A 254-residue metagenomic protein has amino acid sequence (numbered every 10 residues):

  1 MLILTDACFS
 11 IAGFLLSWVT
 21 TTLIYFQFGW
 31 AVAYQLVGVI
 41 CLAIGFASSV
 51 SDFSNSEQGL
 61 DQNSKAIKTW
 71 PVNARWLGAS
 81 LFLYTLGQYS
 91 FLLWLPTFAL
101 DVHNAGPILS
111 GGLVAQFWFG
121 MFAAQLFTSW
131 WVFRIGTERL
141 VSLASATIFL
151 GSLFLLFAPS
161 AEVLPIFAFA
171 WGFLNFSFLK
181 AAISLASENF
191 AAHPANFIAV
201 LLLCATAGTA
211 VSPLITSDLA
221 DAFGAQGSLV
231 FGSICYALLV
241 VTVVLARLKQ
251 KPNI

Functional and structural regions predicted by a protein language model:
I3, P107-A115, A195-A199: Small-residue hotspots at the loop-to-helix junctions and early N-terminal turns of transmembrane alpha-helices
L4-F53: Helix-loop-helix hairpin linking two adjacent transmembrane segments in secondary transporters
S10-I11, W118-F119, T206-G208: Short hydrophobic/small-residue motifs within alpha-helical transmembrane segments of multi-pass transporter-like
V72-A115, F122-A123: Extracytoplasmic gate region of multi-pass secondary transporters
A124-G136, A220-D221: Helix-to-loop junctions at the C-terminal end of transmembrane segments in multipass secondary transporters
R139-L153: Structural signature of the two symmetry-related core transmembrane helices
F176-F190: Intracellular juxtamembrane helix-capping segments at the cytosolic ends of symmetry-related transmembrane helices
F190-A225, G232: A late C-terminal transmembrane helix in Major Facilitator Superfamily
